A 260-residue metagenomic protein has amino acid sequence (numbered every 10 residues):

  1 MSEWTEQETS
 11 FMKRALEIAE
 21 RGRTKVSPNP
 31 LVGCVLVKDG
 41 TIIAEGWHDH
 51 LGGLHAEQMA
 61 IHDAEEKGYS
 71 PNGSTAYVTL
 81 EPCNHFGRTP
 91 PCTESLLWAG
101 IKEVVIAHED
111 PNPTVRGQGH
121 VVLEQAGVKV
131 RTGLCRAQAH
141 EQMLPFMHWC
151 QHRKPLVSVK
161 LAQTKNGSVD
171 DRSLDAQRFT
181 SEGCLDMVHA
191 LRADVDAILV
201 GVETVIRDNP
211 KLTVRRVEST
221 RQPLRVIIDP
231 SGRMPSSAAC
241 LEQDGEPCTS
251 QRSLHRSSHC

Functional and structural regions predicted by a protein language model:
Q7-S27, W149: Short, basic/aromatic recognition patches
S10, R14, E141-Q142, E182-D186: Short, conserved clusters of charged catalytic residues that mark active-site and nucleotide-handling motifs
S27-N29, Y69-G73, T220: Short helix-terminating capping/connector loops at secondary-structure junctions
P28-L31, L156-V157: Short, small/polar residue-rich loop motifs at catalytic or cofactor-binding pockets
V32-G40, L161-A162: Short beta-strand scaffold segments in enzyme catalytic cores
L36, T41-Q138, L224, H255: Zn2+-dependent cytidine deaminase-like catalytic core
M143-H152: Flexible, polar/acidic helix-loop-strand segments at domain edges
H148-W149, S158-C260: Active-site ligand-binding patch in enzyme domains
